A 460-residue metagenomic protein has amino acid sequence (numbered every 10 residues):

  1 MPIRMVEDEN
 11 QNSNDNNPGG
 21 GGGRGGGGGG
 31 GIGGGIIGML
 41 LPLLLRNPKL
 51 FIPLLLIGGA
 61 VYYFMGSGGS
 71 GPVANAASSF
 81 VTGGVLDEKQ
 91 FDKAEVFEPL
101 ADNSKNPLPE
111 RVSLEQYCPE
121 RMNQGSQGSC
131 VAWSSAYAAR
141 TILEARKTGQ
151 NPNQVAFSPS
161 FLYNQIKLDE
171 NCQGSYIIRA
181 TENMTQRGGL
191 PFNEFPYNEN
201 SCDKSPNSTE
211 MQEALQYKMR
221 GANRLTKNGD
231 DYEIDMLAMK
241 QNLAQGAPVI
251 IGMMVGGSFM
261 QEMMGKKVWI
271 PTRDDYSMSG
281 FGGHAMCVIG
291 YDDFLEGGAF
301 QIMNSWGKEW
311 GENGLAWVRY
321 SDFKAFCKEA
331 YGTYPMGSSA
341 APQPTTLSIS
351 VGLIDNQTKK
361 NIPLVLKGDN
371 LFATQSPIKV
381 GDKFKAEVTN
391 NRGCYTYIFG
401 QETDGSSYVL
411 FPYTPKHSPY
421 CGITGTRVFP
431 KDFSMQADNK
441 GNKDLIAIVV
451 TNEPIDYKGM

Functional and structural regions predicted by a protein language model:
M1-G128, A132-Q154, C172-E182, Q186-F192 (+3 more regions): Structured alpha-helical subdomains that flank or immediately precede key functional sites
P2-V6, V73-A76, K93-E110, A136 (+2 more regions): Predominantly the structural core of cysteine protease catalytic domains
E115, Y163, M303: Residue-level detector of conserved, well-ordered beta-strand and adjacent loop positions that form binding/recognition
S129, P248, A299, K385-E387 (+1 more regions): Beta-sheet entry/capping signal
C130, G282-Y291, G381-A386: Conserved beta-strand/loop element in small beta-rich adapter and peptidoglycan-binding domains
T141-Q150, F195-P196, E262-G265, A299-Q301 (+4 more regions): Short, solvent-exposed loop/turn and secondary-structure capping segments
N151-D169, E199-K204: Acidic helix-start/capping segments at beta-turn-to-alpha-helix junctions
G337-M460: Secretory-pathway glycoprotein ectodomains that are cysteine- and/or Ser/Thr/Pro-rich
